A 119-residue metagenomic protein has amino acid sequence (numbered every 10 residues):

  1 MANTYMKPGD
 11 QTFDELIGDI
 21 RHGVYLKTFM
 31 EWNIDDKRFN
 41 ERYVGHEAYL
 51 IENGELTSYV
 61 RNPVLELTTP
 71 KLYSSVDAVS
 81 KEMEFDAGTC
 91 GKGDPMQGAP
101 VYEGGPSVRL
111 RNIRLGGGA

Functional and structural regions predicted by a protein language model:
M1-A119: N-terminal small-residue-enriched
